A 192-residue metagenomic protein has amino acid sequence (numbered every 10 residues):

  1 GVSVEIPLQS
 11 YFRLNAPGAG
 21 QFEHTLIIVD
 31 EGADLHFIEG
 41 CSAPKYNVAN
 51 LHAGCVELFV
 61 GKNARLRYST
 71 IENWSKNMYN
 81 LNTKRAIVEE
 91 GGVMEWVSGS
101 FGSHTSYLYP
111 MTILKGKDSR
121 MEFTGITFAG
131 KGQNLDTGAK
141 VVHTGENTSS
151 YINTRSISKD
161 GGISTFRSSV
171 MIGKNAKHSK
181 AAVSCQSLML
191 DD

Functional and structural regions predicted by a protein language model:
G1-D192: Conserved beta-strand/loop scaffold segments within soluble protein domains that form the structured core and edges
